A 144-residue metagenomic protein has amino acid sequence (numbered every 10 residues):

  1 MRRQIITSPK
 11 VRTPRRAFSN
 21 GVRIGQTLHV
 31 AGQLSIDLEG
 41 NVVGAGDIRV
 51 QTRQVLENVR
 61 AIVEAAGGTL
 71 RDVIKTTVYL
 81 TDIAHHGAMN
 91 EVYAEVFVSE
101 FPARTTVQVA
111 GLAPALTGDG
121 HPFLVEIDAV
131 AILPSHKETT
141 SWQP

Functional and structural regions predicted by a protein language model:
M1-P144: Short, polar/acidic, helix-capping and beta-turn segments at strand->helix junctions that line the mouths
